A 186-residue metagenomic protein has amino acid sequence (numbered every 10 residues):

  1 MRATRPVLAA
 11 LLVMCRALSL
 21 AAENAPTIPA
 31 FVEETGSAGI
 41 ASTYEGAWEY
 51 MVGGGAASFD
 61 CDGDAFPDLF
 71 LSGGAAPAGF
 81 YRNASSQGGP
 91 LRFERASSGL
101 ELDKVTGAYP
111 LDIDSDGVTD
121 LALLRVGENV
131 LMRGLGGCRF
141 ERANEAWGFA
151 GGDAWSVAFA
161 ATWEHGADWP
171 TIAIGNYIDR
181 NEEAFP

Functional and structural regions predicted by a protein language model:
M1-T4: N-terminal secretory signal peptides that target proteins for export/translocation
V7-S19: Bacterial N-terminal signal peptides
L20-P186: Acidic, glycine/proline-rich Ca2+-coordinating loop motifs
